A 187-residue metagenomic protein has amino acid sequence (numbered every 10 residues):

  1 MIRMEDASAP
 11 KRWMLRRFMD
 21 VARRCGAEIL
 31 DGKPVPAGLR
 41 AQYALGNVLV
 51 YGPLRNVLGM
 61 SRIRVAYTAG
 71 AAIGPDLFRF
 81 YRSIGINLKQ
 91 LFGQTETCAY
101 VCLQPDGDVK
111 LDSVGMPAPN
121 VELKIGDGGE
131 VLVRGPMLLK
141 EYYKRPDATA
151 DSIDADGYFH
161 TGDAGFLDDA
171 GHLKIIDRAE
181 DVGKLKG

Functional and structural regions predicted by a protein language model:
M1-R3, Y100, R178-G187: Amphipathic repeat-derived elements
M1-V109, E122: Gly/Ser/Thr-rich phosphate-binding loop
P75-L77, A99, D112, E141-Y142 (+1 more regions): Short helix/loop capping segments that flank catalytic or ligand/cofactor-binding pockets
K110-M116: A polyampholytic, Gly/Pro-enriched intrinsically disordered region
P117-L185: Conserved ATP-binding/catalytic segment of the ANL
